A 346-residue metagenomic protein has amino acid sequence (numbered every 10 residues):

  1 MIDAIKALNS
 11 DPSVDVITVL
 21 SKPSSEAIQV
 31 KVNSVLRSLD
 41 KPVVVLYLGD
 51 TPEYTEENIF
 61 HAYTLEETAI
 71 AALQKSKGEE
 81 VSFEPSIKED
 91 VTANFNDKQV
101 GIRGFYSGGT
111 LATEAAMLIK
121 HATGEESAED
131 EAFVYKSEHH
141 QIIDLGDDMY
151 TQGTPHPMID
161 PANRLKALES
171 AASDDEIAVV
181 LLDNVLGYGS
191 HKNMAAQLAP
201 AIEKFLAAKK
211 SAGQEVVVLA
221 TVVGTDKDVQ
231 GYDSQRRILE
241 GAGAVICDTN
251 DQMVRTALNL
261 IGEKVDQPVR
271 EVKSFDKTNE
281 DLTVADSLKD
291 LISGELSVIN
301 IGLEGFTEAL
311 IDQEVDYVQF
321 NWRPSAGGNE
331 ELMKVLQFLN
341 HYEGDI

Functional and structural regions predicted by a protein language model:
M1-D281: Catalytic-core regions of core metabolic enzymes, especially those transforming organic acids/acyl-group intermediates
F275-I346: Acidic/polar, glycine-rich intrinsically disordered N-terminal extensions of enzymes
